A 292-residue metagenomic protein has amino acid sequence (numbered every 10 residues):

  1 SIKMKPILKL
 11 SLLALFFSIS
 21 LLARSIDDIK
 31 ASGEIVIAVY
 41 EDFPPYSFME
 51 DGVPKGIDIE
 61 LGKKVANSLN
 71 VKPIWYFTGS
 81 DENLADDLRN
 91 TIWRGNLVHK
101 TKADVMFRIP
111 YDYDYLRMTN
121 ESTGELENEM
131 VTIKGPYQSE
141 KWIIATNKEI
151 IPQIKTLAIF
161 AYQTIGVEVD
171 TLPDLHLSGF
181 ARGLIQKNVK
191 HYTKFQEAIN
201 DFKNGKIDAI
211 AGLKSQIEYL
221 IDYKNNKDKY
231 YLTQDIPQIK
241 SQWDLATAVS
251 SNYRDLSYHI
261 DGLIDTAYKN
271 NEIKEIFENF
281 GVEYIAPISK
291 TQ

Functional and structural regions predicted by a protein language model:
K5-L13: Sec-dependent signal peptide recognition, specifically the positively charged N-region followed immediately by
R24-D112: Extracytoplasmic small-molecule ligand-binding "clamshell" domains of the periplasmic binding protein/Venus flytrap
E41, Q138-I143, K214-D261, E283-Q292: Periplasmic-binding protein-like
G62-S68, K148-I151, Y162-T164, S241-F280: Extended ligand-binding regions for polar small-molecule ligands
K63, N67-K72, G135-Q138, T156-I159 (+4 more regions): Ligand-binding cleft/hinge of the Venus flytrap
V65, I92, I144, F160 (+2 more regions): Hydrophobic residues within well-ordered alpha-helices
W75-L157: Acidic, polar ligand-binding/catalytic clefts
D86, I109-T123, H176-F180, K203 (+1 more regions): A ligand-binding cleft/hinge motif common to bilobed small-molecule-binding domains
